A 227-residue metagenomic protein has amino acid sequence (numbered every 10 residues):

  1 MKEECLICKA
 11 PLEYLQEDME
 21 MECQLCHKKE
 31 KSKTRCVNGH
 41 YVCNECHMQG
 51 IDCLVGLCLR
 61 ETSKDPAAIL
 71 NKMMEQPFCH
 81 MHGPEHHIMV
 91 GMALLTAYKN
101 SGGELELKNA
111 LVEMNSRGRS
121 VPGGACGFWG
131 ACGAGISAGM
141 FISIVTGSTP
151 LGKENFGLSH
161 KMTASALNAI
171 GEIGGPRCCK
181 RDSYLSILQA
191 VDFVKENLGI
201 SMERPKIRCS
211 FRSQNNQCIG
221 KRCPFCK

Functional and structural regions predicted by a protein language model:
K2, E20, K33, H40 (+2 more regions): Residues immediately within or flanking Cys/His clusters that coordinate Zn2+ in small zinc-binding modules
C5-C8, C23-C26, C36, C43-C46: Short cysteine-rich clusters marking metal-coordination/redox-active sites
L12, E30, V42, G50: Cys/His-rich microdomains that often coordinate metals
L15-D18, K31-V37, C53-L57: Short Cys/His-rich "knuckle" micro-motifs
E22-H27, A67-P77, K108-C126: Short, hydrophobic/aliphatic alpha-helical segments
L59-G91, P176: Polybasic, low-complexity association/targeting segments
P84, I88-E104, K108-H160: Conserved mixed alpha/beta catalytic, RNA-binding, or beta-rich assembly cores of soluble enzyme, regulatory
V145-K195: A structural-propensity feature for long, helix-poor, extended segments
